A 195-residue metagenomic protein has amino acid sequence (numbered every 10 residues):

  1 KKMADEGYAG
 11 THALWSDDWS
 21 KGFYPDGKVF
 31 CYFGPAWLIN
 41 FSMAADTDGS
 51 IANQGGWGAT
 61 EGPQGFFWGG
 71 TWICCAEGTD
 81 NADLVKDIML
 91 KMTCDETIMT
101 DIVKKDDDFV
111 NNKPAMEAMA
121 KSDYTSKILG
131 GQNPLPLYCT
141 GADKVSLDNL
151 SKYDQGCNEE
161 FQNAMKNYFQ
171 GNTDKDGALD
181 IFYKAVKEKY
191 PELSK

Functional and structural regions predicted by a protein language model:
K1-D87: Extracytoplasmic/periplasmic substrate-binding proteins
T11-L14, T100-I102, D176-A178: Short, hydrophobic secondary-structure boundary micro-motifs
D18, T79-D83, S151-Q155, E159 (+1 more regions): Soluble non-cytosolic domains of exported or imported proteins
G22, F67, D95, P136 (+1 more regions): A short structural micro-motif
E77-I98, D176: Extended ligand-binding regions for polar small-molecule ligands
C94-D106, E188-K195: Bilobed periplasmic-binding protein-like "clamshell/Venus-flytrap" ligand-binding domains
V103-N167, K195: Long, aromatic- and glycine/proline-rich binding clefts that accommodate carbohydrate-like moieties
N167-F182: Short, charged, surface-exposed loops that flank catalytic or proteolytic processing sites
